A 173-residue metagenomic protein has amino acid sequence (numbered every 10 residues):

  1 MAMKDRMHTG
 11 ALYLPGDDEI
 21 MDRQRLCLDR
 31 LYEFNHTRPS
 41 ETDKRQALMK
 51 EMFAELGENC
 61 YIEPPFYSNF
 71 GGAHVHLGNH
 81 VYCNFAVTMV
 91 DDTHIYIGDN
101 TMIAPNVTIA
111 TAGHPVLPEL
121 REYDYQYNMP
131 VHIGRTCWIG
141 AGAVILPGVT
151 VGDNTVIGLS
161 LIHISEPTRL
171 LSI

Functional and structural regions predicted by a protein language model:
M1-N59: Terminal amphipathic alpha-helical/low-complexity segments used for targeting or macromolecular assembly
P15-G16, P118-E119, I173: Short, hydrophobic secondary-structure boundary micro-motifs
P39, P65-L77, Y82-V151, R169: Flexible, glycine/small-residue-enriched loop-and-beta-strand segment within the central core of proteins
L159: Glycine/proline-rich loop-helix segments at beta-alpha junctions forming the active-site rim of enzyme cores
I162-I173: Single conserved hydrophobic/aromatic residue that forms the stacking wall/gate of nucleotide- or nucleobase-binding
